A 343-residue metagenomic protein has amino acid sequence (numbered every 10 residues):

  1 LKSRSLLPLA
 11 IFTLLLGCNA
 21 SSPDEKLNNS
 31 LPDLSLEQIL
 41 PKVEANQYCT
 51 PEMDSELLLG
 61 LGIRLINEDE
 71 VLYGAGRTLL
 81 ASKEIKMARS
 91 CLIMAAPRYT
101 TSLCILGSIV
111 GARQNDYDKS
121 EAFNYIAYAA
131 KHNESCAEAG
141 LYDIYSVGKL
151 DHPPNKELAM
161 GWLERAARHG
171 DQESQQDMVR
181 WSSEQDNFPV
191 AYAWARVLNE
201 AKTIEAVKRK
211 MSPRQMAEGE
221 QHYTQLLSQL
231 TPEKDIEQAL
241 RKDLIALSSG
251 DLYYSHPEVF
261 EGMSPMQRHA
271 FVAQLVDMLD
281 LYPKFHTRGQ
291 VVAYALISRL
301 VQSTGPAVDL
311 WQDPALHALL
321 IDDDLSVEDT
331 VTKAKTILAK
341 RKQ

Functional and structural regions predicted by a protein language model:
L16-G17: C-terminal motif of bacterial Sec signal peptides marking the signal peptidase cleavage site
N46, P51-D54, L58, L65-E68 (+7 more regions): Short helix-capping/linker turns of helical repeat alpha-solenoids
N67-R77, G107, G111-D116, Y142-P153 (+1 more regions): Short coil/turn linking the two alpha-helices of tandem helical-hairpin repeats
L80-S90, N115-Y125, H152-W162, N187-V190: Structural signature of tandem alpha-helical TPR/SEL1-like repeats, specifically the intra-repeat loop/turn
G161, R165, D186-T203, Y223-S228: TPR/TPR-like (Sel1-like) alpha-helical repeat modules
T203-L244, V331-A339: Terminal, low-structured helical/coil segments at or just beyond the last alpha-helical repeat
L230-L310: A contiguous, surface-oriented mixed alpha/beta subdomain in the mid-to-C-terminal portion of proteins that forms
